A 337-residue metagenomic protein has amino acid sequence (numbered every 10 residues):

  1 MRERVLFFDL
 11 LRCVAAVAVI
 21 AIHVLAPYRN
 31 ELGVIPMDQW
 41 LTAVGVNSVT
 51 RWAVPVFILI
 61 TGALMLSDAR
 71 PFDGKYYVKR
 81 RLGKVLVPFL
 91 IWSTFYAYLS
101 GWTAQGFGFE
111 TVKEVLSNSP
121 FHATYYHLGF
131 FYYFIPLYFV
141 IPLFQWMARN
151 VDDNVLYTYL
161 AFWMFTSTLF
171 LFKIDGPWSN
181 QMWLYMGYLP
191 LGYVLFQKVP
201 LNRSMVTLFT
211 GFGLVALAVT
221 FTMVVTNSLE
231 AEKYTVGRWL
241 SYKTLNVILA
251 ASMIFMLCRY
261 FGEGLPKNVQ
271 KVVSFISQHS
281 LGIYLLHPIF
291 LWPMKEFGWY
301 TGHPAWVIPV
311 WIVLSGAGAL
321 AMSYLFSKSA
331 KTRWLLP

Functional and structural regions predicted by a protein language model:
R4-A16, V78-K79, G83, R203-A216 (+4 more regions): Functional transmembrane helices that form membrane-embedded active or gating regions
L6-S67, P88-F89, S93: Functionally critical transmembrane alpha-helices in membrane proteins and complexes, commonly lining
V17-V24, S93-T94, L160-K173, F212-N227 (+1 more regions): Aromatic-anchored segments of alpha-helical transmembrane domains
T42-P55, N118-Y133, F170-Y188, F221-M253: Interfacial loop-to-helix transition and helix-capping segments at the boundaries of transmembrane helices
N47-V56, D68-S100, F109-T124, L137 (+1 more regions): Transmembrane alpha-helical segments and their boundary/interface "anchor" motifs in multi-pass integral membrane
F57-I58, L66-S67, F95-Q105, T111-F196: Hydrophobic alpha-helical segments with transmembrane-like composition
N202-S274: Alpha-helical transmembrane segments and terminal signal-anchor/GPI-anchor hydrophobic tails, characterized by long
R238-L249, Y300-L320: Membrane-interface transmembrane-helix boundary segments in multi-pass integral membrane proteins
